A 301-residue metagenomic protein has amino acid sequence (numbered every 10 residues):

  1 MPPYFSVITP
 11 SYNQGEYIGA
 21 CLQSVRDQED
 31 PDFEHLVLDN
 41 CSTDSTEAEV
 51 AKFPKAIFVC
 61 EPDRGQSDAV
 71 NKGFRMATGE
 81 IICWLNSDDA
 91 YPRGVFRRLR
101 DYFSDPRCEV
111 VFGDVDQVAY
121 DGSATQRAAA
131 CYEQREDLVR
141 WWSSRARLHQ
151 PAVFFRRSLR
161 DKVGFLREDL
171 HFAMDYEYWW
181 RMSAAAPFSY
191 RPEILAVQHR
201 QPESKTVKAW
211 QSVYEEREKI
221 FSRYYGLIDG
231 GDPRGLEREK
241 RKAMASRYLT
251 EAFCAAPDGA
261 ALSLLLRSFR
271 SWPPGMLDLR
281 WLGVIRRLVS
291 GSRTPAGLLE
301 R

Functional and structural regions predicted by a protein language model:
M1-S24: N-proximal low-complexity "stem/linker" segments adjacent to membrane-targeting elements
P3-S6, E34, E177: Cell-envelope/extracellular polymer assembly enzymes that use nucleotide-activated donors
I8, C131-I220: Conserved nucleotide-sugar donor-binding catalytic segment
Q23-D32: Short, acidic, metal-binding catalytic loop of nucleotide-sugar glycosyltransferases
D39-A48, N86: A conserved acidic beta->alpha catalytic loop
E61-A77: Glycine-rich, basic loop-to-helix element that forms the pyrophosphate-binding segment of sugar-nucleotide handling
I82: Short aromatic/hydrophobic "clamp" motif used to bind/position activated sugar donors
G94-Q126: Conserved donor NDP-sugar-binding/catalytic core segment of glycosyltransferases
